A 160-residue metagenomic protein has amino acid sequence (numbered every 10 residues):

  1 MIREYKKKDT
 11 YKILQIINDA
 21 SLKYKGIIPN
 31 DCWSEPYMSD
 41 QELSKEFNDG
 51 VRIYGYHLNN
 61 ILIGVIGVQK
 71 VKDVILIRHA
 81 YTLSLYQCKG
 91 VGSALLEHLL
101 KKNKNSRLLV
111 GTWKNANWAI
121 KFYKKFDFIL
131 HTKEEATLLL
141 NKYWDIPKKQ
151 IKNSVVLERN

Functional and structural regions predicted by a protein language model:
M1-Q15: A short beta-loop-alpha structural element at the N-terminal edge of CoA-dependent acyl/N-acetyltransferase catalytic
N18-L43: Conserved GNAT-fold acetyl-CoA-binding loop/helix
Q41-G55, Q150-N153: A short helix-loop-beta-strand connector motif used in the catalytic cores of GNAT acetyltransferases and, in some
G55, I61-Q69, L76-Y81: Conserved beta-strand in the GNAT
A80-Q87, T112-K114: A short, internal acetyl-CoA/4′-phosphopantetheine-binding micro-motif in the GNAT/acyltransferase core
T82, C88-K101, K125: Conserved acetyl-CoA-binding loop-helix of GNAT-fold acetyltransferases
L109-I120, A136-N141: Conserved beta-strand-loop-alpha-helix junction that forms the acyl-donor binding cleft
K124-K133: Conserved acetyl-CoA-binding loop of GNAT-fold acetyltransferases
